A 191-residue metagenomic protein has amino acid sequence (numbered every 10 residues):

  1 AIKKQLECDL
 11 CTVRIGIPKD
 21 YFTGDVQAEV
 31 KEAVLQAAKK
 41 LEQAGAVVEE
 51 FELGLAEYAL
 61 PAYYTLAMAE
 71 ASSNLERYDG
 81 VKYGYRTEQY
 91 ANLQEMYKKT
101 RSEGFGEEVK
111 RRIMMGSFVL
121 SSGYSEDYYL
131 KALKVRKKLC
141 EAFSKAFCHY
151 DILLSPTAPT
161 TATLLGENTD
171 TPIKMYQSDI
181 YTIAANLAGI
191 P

Functional and structural regions predicted by a protein language model:
A1-A71, R77: Gly/Ser-rich, acidic/histidine-flanked active-site/gating loops
K40-Q43, V47-V48, A67-S73, R77 (+1 more regions): Glycine-rich, small-residue loops and helix-cap segments that act as flexible hinges at active-site edges
Y83: Phosphate/nucleotide-donor binding subsite
